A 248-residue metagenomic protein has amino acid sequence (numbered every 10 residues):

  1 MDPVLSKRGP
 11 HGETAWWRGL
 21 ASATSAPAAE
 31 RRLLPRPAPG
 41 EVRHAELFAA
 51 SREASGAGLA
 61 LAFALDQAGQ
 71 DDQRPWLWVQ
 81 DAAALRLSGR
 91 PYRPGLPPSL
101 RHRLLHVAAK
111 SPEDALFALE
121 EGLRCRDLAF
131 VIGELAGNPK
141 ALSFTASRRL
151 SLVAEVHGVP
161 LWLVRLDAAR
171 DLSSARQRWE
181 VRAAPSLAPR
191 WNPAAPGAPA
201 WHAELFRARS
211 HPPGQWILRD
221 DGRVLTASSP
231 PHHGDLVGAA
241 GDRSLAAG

Functional and structural regions predicted by a protein language model:
M1-W78, A82, G89, P98-H102 (+1 more regions): Detector for small/aliphatic-rich hydrophobic stretches
R36, E120, L150-L152, W191-A194 (+1 more regions): A generic local secondary-structure boundary/capping motif
R36-P39, A50-S55, A83-L87, R93 (+5 more regions): Hydrophobic/basic alpha-helical segments enriched in Actinobacteria
R74-P75, V79-A129: Conserved inter-motif catalytic segment of the P-loop NTP-binding fold
S88-Y92, A175-P199: Acidic, Ser/Thr-rich peripheral helices and adjacent loops at domain boundaries
A108-F117, E121-E180: P-loop NTPase motor core
R190-Q215: A conserved mid-domain beta-alpha-beta active-site/ligand-binding segment of alpha/beta enzyme cores
H211-G248: C-terminal regions of RecA-like/P-loop NTPase motor modules
